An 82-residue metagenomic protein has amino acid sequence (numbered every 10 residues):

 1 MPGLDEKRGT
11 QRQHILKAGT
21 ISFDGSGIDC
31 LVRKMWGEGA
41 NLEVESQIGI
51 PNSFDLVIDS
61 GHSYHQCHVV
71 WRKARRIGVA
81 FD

Functional and structural regions predicted by a protein language model:
M1-D82: Structured alpha-helical
